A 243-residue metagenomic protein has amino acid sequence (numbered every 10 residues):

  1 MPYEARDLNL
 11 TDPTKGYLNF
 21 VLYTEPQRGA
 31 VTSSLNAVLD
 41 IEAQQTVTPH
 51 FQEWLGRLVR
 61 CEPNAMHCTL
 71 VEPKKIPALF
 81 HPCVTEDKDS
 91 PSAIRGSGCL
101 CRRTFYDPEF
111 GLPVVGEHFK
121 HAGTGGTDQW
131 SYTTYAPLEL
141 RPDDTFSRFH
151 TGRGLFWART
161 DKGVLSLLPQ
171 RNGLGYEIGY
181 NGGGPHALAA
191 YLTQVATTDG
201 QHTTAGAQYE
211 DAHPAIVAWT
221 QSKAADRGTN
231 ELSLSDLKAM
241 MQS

Functional and structural regions predicted by a protein language model:
M1-E4, Y106, F110-P113, F119-W130 (+4 more regions): Long, compositionally biased intrinsically disordered regions
M1-H118, L237-M240: An acidic, glycine-rich, mixed-charge low-complexity segment common to nucleic-acid enzymes
D7, V21, A136-E139, Y180 (+2 more regions): Generic alpha-helical secondary structure signal
P82-Y176: N-terminal low-complexity, intrinsically disordered segments
G154-Q208: Amphipathic alpha-helical packing elements
